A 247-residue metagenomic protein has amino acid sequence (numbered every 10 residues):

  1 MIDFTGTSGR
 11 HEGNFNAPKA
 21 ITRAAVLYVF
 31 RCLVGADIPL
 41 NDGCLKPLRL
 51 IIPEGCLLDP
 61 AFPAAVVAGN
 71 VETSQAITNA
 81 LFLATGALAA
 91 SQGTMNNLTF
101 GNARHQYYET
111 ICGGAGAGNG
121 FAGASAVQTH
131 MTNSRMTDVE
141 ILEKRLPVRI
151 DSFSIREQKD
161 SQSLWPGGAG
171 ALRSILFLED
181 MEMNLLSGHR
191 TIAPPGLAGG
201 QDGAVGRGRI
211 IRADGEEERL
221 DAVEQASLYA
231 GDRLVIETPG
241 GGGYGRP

Functional and structural regions predicted by a protein language model:
M1-P247: Glycine/proline-enriched, intrinsically flexible loops and inter-domain linkers
